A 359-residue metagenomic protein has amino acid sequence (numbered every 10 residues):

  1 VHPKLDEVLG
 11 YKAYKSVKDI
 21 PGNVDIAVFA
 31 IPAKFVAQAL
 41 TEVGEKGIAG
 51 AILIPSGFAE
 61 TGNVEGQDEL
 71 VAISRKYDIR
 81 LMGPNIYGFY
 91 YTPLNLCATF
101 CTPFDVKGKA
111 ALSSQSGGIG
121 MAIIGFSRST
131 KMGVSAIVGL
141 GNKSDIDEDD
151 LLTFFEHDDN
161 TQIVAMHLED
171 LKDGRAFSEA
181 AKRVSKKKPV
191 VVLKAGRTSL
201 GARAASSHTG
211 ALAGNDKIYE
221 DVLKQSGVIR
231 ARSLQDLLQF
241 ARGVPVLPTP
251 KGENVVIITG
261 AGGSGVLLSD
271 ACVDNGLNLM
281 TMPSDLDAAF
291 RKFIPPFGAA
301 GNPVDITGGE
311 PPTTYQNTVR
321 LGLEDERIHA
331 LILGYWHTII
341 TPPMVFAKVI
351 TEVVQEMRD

Functional and structural regions predicted by a protein language model:
V1-D359: Catalytic-core regions of core metabolic enzymes, especially those transforming organic acids/acyl-group intermediates
